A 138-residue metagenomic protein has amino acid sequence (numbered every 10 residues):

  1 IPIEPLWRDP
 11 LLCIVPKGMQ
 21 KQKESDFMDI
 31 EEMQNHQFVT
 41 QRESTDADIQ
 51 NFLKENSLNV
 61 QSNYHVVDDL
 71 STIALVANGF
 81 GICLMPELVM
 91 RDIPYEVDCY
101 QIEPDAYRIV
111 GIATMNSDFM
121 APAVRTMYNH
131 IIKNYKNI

Functional and structural regions predicted by a protein language model:
I1-L11, V15, E24, V76-F80 (+1 more regions): Short beta-strand-centered segments that line the small-molecule binding cleft or hinge of alpha/beta clamshell
P2-E4, R8-C13, K17-M19, I30 (+2 more regions): Small-molecule pocket liners
P5, D29-E32, F52, A74: Well-formed, non-transmembrane alpha-helical positions, independent of function
I14, V39, Q61-N63: Structural detector of well-ordered beta-strand residues that form the stable sheet scaffold of enzyme domains
K17, C99-I138: A late-sequence structural motif
K21-Q22, M28, N35-N56, M120-Y128 (+1 more regions): Secondary-structure junction motif
D26-F27, D69: Structural motif corresponding to alpha-helix initiation and N-cap regions
S44-D98: Hydrophobic hinge/microswitch elements
